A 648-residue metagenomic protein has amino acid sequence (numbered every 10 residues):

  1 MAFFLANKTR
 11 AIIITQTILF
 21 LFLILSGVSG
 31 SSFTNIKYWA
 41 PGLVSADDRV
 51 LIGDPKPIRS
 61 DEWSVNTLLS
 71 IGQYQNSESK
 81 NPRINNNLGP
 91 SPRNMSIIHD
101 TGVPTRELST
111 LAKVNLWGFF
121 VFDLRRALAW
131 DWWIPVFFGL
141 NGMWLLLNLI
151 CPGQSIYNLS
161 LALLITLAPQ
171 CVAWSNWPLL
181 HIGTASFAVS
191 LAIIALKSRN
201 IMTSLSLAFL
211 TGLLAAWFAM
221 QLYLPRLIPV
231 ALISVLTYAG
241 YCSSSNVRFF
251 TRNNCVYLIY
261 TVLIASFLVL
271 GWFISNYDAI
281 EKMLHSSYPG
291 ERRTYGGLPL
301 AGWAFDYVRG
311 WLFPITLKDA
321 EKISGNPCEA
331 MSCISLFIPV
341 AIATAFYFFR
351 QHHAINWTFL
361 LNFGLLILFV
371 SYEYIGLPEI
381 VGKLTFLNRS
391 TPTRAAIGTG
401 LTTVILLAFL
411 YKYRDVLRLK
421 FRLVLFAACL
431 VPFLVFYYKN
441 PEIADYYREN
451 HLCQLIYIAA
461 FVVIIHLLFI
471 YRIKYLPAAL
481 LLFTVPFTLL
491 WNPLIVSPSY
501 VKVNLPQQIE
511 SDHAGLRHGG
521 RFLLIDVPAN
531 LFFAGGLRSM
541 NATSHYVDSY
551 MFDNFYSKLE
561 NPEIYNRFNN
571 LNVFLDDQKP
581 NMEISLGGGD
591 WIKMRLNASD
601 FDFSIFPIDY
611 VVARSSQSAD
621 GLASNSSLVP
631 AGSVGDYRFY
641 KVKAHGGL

Functional and structural regions predicted by a protein language model:
I12-S26, Y260-V269, I470-V496: Internal/C-terminal transmembrane anchor helices
F20-I97, C255-I315, R521-L523, L531: Aromatic-rich transmembrane-lumenal/periplasmic boundary elements in polytopic membrane proteins
K37-G183, A320-I323, S549: Active-site lumenal/periplasmic loops and adjacent helix-entry segments of GT-C-fold, multi-pass membrane
E62, N66-G102, K113-L116, A478-A479 (+1 more regions): Soluble catalytic regions of membrane-associated enzymes that act on cell-envelope and secretory-pathway components
E107-T110, L227-I228, R252-P339, H353-V404 (+3 more regions): Transmembrane catalytic cores of multi-pass membrane glycosyltransferases and polysaccharide-assembly enzymes
L108, A129-F138, I156-N158, A162-L196 (+4 more regions): Membrane-interface micro-motifs in multi-pass membrane enzymes
L140-L149, S155-S245, N254-Y277, C429-Y438 (+2 more regions): Membrane-embedded helix bundles of polyisoprenyl
L360-I367, E379-F386, P392-I509: Contiguous transmembrane helix-bundle modules in multi-pass membrane proteins
